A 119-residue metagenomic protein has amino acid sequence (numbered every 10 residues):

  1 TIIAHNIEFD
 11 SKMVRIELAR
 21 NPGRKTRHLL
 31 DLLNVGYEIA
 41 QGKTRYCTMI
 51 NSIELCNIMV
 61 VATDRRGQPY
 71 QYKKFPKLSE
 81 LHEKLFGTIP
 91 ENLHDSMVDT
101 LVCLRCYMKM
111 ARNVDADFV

Functional and structural regions predicted by a protein language model:
T1-V119: Metal-dependent phosphoesterase core characteristic of DEDDh/y 3'-5' exonuclease domains
